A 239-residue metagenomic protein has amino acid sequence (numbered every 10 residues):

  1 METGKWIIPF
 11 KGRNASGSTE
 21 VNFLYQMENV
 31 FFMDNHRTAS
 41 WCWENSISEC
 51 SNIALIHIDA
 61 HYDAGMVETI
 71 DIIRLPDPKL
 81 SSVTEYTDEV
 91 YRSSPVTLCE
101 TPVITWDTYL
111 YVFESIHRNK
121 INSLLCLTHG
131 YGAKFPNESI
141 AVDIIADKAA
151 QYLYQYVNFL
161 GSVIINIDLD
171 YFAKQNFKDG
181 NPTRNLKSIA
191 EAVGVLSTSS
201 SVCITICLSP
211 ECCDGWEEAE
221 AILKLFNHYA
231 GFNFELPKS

Functional and structural regions predicted by a protein language model:
M1-L55, E68, I72-S239: Catalytic cores of soluble, metal-dependent hydrolases
D63-G65: Short gly/pro/ser/thr-enriched loop/turn and capping motifs at secondary-structure boundaries
